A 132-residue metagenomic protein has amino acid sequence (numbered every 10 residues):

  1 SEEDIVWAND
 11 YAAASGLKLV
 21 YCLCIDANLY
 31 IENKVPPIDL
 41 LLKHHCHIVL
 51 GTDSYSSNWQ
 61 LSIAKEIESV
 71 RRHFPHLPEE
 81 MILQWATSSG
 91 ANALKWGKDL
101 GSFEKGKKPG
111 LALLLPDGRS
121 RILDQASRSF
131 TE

Functional and structural regions predicted by a protein language model:
S1, D26-N28, D53-Y55: Active-site beta-loop-alpha junctions enriched in small/polar residues
S1-C22, I48: Oxyanion-binding "anion nests"
W7-D10, L41, L123: Short loop/helix-cap segments at secondary-structure boundaries that form the rim of catalytic
K18, K34-P116: His/Asp/Glu-enriched, well-ordered alpha-helical/loop segment that forms or immediately abuts the divalent-metal
L23-C24, L114: Conserved beta-strand positions
I31: Beta/alpha (TIM)-barrel catalytic core signal, keyed to glycine-rich beta->alpha loops juxtaposed to Asp/Glu that bind
G118-D124: Short, Lys/Arg- and Gly-enriched loop/turn segments at beta-strand edges
S129-E132: Short peripheral tails and domain-boundary helices/loops at the edges of structured domains
